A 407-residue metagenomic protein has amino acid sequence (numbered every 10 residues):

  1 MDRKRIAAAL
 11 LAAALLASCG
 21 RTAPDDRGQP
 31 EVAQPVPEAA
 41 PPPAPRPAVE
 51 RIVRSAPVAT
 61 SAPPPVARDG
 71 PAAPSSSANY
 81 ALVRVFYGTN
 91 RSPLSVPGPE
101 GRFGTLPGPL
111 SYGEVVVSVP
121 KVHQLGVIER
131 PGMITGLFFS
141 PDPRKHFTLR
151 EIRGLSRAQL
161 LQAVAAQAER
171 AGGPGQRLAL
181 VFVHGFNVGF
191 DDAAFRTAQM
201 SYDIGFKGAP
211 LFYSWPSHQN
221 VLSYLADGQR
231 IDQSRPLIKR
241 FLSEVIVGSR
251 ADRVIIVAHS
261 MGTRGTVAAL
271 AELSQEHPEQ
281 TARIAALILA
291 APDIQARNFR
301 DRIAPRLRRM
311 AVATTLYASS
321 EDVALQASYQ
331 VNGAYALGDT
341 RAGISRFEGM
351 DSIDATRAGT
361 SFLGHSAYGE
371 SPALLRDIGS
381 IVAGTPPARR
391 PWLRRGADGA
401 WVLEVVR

Functional and structural regions predicted by a protein language model:
M1-A17: Sec-dependent bacterial lipoprotein signal peptides
C19-A23: Bacterial signal peptide processing site
P24-P37: Short, low-complexity, disordered segments immediately C-terminal to signal peptides in bacterial exported proteins
P45-A168, G173-P174, A194-R253, L270-A286 (+1 more regions): Lipolytic serine-hydrolase domain surface
L178: Alpha/beta-hydrolase fold active-site loops
V181-G185, H259, A291: The conserved beta1-alpha1 loop
V188-A193: Short substrate-entry loop that stabilizes the transition state in hydrolases
I238, A258-G262, T266, A271: Gly/Ala-rich beta-loop-alpha elbow adjacent to hydrolase catalytic centers
